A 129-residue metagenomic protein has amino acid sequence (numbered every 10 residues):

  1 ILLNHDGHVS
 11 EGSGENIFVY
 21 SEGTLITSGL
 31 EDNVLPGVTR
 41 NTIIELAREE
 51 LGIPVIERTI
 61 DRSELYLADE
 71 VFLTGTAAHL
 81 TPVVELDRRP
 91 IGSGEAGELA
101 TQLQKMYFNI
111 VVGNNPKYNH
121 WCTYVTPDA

Functional and structural regions predicted by a protein language model:
I1-S10: Charged, low-complexity intrinsically disordered regulatory segments in eukaryotic signaling
V9-A129: Conserved catalytic-core subdomain
